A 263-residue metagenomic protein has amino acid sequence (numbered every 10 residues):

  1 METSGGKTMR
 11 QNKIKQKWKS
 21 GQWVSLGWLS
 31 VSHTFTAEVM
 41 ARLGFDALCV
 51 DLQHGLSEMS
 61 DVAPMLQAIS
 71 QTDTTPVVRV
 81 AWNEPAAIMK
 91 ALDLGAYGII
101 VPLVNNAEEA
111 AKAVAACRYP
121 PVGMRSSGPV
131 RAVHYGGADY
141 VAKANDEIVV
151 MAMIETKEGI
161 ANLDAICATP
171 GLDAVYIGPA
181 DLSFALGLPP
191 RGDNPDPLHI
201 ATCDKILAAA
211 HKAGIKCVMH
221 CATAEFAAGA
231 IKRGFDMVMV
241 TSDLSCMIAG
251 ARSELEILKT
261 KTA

Functional and structural regions predicted by a protein language model:
G5-A263: Expand to "…catalyze enediolate/carbanion chemistry for C-C bond making/breaking, isomerization, decarboxylation
